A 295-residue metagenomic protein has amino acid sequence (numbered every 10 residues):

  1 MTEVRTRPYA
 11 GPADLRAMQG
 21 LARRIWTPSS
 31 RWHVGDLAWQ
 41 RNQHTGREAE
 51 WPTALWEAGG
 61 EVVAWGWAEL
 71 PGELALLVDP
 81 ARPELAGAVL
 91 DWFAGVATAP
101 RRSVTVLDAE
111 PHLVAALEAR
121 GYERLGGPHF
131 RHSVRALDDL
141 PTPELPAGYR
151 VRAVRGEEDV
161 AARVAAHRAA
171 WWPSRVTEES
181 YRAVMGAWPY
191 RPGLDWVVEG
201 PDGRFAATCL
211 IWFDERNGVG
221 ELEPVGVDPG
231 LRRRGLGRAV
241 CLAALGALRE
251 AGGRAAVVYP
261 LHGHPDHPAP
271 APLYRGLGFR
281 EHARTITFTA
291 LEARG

Functional and structural regions predicted by a protein language model:
M1-W39, P143-V176: Short amphipathic alpha-helix that is part of the acyltransferase structural core
R7-P12, A22-T98, P201, A206-D228: Conserved donor-binding loop and adjoining core beta-sheet/short helix segment in diverse acyl/aminoacyl transferases
H44, A54, A64-W67, E123-R124 (+10 more regions): Ligand-binding pocket scaffold of soluble enzyme catalytic domains
V62, A68-A147, I286-A290: Acyl-donor-binding surface of acyltransferase catalytic domains
P83-G95, P224-P229, R233-E250, A271-G276: Conserved acetyl-CoA-binding loop-helix of GNAT-fold acetyltransferases
G87, D91, D108-G127, R238 (+3 more regions): Conserved active-site alpha-helix within GNAT-family acetyltransferase domains
A97-D108, L248-G263: Conserved GNAT acetyl-CoA-binding A-motif
W171-R216, V225, P229, R238: Phosphate-binding active sites in nucleotide-utilizing proteins
